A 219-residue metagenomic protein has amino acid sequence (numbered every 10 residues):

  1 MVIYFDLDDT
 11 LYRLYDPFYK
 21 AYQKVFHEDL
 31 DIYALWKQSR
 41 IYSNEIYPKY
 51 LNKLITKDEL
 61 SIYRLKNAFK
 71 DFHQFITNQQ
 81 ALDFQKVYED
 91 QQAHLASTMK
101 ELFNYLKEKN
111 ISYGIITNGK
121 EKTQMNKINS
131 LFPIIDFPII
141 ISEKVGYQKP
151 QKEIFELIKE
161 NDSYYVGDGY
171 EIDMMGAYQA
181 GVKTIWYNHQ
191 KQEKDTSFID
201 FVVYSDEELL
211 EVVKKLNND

Functional and structural regions predicted by a protein language model:
M1-I41: Active-site neighborhood of HAD-like aspartate-dependent phosphohydrolases
I3, K120-D219: Asp-based, Mg2+/Mn2+-dependent phosphohydrolase catalytic module
F18-Q23, D58-K66, E121: An amphipathic alpha-helix signature
H27-S39, D71-F84, I134-D136: Short, surface-exposed acidic
E45-F84: A metal-dependent, Asp-based hydrolase signature
K86-I115, K152: Short, acidic loop-to-helix structural element flanking the phosphoryl-transfer center in phosphate-processing enzymes
